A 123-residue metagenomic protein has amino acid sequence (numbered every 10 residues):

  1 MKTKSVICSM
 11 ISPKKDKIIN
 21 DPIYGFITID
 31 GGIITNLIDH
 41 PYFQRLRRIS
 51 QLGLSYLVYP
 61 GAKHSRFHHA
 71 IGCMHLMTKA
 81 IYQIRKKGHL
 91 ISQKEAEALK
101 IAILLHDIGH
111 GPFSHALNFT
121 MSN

Functional and structural regions predicted by a protein language model:
M1-R48: Non-catalytic interface/linker regions that flank or bridge core catalytic/transmembrane domains
G31, L54-S55: Accessory alpha/beta interaction modules
Q44-G53, D107-G109: Active-site-adjacent bridging/hinge elements
L52, V58-E97: Alpha-helical phosphate/pyrophosphate-handling elements in metalloenzyme active cores
K94-N123: Divalent metal-dependent catalytic cores for phosphoryl transfer on phosphate-bearing substrates
